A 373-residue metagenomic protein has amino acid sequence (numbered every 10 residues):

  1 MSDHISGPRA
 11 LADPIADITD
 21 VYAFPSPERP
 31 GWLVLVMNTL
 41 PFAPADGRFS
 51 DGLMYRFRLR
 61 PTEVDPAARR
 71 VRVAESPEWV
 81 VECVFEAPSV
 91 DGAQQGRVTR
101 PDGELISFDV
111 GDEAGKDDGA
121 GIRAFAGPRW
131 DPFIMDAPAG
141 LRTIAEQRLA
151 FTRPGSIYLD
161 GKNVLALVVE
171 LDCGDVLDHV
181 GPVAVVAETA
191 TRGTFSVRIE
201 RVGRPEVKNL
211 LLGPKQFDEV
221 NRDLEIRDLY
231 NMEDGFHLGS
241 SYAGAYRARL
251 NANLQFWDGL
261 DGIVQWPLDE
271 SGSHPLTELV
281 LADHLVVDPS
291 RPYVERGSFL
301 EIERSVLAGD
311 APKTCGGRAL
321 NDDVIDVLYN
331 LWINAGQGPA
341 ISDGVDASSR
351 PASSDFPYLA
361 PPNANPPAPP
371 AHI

Functional and structural regions predicted by a protein language model:
M1-I373: Surface-exposed extracytoplasmic segments
